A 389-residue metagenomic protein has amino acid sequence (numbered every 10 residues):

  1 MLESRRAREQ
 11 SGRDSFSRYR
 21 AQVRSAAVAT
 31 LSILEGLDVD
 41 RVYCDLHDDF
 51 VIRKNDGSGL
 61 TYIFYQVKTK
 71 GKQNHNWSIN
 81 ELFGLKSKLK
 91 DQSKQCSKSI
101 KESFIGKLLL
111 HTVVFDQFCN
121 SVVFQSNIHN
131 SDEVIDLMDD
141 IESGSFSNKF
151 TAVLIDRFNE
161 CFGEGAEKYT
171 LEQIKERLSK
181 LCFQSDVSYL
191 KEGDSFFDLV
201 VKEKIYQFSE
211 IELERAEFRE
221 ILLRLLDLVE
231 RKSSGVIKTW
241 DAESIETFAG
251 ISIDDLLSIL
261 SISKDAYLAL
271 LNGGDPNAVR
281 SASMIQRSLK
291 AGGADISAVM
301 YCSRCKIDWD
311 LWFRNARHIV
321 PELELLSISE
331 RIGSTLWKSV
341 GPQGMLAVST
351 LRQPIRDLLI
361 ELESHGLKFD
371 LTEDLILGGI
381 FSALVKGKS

Functional and structural regions predicted by a protein language model:
M1-S17, T69-P354: Acidic metal-coordinating catalytic centers involved in nucleic-acid phosphodiester chemistry
G12-F16, Q22-G84, K101: Catalytic centers of nucleases
D38-D40, S58-I63, Q117-S121, H365-L367 (+1 more regions): Generic structural motif recognizing short loop/turn segments at the entrances and edges of beta-strands
V51-I52, N130, S244, L311 (+3 more regions): Low-complexity, compositionally biased segments
T350-S389: Hydrophobic, glycine-enriched assembly/anchoring segments
